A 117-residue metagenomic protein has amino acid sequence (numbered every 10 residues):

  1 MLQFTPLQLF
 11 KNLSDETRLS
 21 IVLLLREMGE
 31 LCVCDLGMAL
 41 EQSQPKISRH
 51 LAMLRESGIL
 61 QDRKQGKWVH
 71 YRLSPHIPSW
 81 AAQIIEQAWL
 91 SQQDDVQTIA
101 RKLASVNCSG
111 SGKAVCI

Functional and structural regions predicted by a protein language model:
M1: Extracellular beta-rich ligand/substrate-recognition surface
F4-S43, Q65-I77: N-terminal helix-turn-helix DNA-binding core of bacterial DNA-binding proteins
T5, S79-I117: Amphipathic alpha-helical dimerization/coiled-coil segments that flank or bridge DNA-binding/regulatory modules
L23, S48-R49: Base-recognition residues in the alpha-helical recognition helix of bacterial helix-turn-helix
M38, R49, R55-E56: Alpha-helical residues within the helix-turn-helix
L40, Q44, L51, A100: Short amphipathic alpha-helical/adjacent loop interface patches that line ligand and macromolecule-binding sites
I47, L54, Y71: Divalent metal-coordination and catalytic microenvironments
